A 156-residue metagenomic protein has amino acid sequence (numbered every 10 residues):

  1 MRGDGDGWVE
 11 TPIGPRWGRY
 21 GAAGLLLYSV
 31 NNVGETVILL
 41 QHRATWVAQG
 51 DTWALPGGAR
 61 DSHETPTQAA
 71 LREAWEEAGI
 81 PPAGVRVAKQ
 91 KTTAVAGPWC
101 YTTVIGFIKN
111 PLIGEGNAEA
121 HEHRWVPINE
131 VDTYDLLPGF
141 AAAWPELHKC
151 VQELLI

Functional and structural regions predicted by a protein language model:
M1-T52, G58-L112, C150-I156: N-terminal leader/linker segments that precede catalytic domains of diphosphate-processing enzymes
G57-A59, N129-E130: Short, histidine-centered active-site or binding-site loop motifs used for metal coordination, general acid-base
E115-K149: NUDIX/MutT-family hydrolases
